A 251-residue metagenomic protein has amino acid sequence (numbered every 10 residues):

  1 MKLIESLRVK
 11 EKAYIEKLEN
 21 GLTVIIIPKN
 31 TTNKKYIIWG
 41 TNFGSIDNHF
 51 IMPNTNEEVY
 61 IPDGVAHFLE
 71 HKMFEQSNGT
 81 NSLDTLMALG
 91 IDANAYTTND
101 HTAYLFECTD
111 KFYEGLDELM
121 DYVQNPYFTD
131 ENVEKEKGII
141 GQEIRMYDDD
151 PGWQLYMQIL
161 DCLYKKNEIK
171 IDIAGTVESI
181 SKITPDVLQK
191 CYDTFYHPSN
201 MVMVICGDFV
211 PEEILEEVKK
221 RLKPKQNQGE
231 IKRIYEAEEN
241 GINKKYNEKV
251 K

Functional and structural regions predicted by a protein language model:
M1-N81, Q189-K251: His/Glu-rich zincin catalytic helix
K2, S77-C191: Acidic/histidine-enriched segments that form metal/cofactor-coordinating and catalytic pocket/exosite environments
